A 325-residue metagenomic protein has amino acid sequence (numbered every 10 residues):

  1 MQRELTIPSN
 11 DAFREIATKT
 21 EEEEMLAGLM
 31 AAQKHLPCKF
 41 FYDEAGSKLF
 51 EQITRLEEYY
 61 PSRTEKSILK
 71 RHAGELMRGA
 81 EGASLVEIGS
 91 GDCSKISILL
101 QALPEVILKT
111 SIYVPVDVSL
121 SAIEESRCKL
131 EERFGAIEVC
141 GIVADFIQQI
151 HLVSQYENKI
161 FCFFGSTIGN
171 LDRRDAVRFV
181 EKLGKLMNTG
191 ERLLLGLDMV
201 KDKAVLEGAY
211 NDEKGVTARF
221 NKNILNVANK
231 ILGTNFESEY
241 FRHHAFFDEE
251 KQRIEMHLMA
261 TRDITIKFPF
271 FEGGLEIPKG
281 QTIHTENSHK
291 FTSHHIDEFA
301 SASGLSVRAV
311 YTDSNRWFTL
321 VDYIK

Functional and structural regions predicted by a protein language model:
M1-F40, S47: N-terminal auxiliary segments of SAM/dcSAM-dependent transferases
Q33-A80: Class I SAM-dependent methyltransferase Rossmann-like catalytic core, especially the SAM/SAH-binding loop
G82-G91: Conserved class I S-adenosyl-L-methionine
D92-L108: Conserved SAM-binding loop of SAM-dependent methyltransferases across substrates and taxa, primarily the Class I
V116-S121: Conserved SAM/SAH-binding beta-strand->alpha-helix loop
N170-K182: A short, conserved alpha-helix within the catalytic core of class I
K185-V200: Conserved beta-strand signature within the Rossmann-like core of class I S-adenosyl-L-methionine
E207-H289, D297-S303: Substrate-binding/catalytic lobe of Class I Rossmann-like enzymes that use SAM or dcSAM, i.e., the mid-to-C-terminal
